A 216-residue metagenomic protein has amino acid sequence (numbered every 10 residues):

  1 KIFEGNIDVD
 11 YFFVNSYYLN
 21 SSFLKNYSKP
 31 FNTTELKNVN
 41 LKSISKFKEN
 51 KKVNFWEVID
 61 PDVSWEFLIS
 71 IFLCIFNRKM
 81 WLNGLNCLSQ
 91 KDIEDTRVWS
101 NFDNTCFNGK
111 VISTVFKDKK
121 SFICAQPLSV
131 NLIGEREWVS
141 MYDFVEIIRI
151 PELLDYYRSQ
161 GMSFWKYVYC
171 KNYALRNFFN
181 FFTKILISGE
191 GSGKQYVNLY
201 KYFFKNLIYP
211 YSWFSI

Functional and structural regions predicted by a protein language model:
K1-N6, Y11-F13, I59-E66, I216: Short intrinsically disordered, low-complexity coil segments enriched in acidic
I2-E49: Conserved donor NDP-sugar-binding/catalytic core segment of glycosyltransferases
I2-N6, L88, N206: Alpha-helix boundary/capping residues
Y17-F23, F47-N54, Y157-K166: Low-complexity, flexible helical/coil segments
S22-K25, K37, K42, K46 (+7 more regions): Polar/charged alpha-helical tracts
V39-F144: Conserved nucleotide-sugar donor-binding catalytic segment
K110-S113, K117, F122-I216: C-terminal subregions of glycosyltransferases and related glycan-biosynthesis enzymes
